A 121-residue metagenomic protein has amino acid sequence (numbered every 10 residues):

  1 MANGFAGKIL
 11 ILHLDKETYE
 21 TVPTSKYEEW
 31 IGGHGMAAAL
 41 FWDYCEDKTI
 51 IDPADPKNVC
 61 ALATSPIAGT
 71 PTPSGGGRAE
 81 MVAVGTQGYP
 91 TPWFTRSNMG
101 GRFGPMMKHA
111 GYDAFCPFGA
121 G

Functional and structural regions predicted by a protein language model:
M1-G121: Acidic carboxylate diad motif detector
